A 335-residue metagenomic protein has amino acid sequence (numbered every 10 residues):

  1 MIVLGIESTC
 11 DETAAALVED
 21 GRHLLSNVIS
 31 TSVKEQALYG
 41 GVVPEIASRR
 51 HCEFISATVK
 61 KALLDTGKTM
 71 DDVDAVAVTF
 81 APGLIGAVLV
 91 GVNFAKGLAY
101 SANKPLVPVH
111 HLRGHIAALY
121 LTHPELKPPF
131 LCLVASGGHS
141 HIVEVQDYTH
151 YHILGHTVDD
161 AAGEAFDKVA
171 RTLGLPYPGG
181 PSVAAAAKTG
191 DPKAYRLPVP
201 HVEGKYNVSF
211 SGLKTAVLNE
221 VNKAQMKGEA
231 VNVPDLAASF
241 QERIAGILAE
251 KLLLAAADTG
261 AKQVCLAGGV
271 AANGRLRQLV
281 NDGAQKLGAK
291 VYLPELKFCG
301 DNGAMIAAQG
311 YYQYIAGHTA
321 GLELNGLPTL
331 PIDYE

Functional and structural regions predicted by a protein language model:
I2, S8-T9, A16, S26 (+4 more regions): A short helix-loop
I2-P82, H111, H115: N-terminal beta-alpha supersecondary unit
T69, A185-V264, N273-L287, Y314-G317 (+1 more regions): A contiguous, well-structured pocket-lining segment that forms one wall/lid of small-molecule binding clefts in soluble
M70-F80, T259-V270, Y292-E295: Short glycine-rich phosphate-binding loop at a beta-alpha junction
V78-K104, L121, G274-G283: Short Gly/Thr/Asp-enriched flexible loops that form oxyanion-binding sites at enzyme active sites
P108-V109, N281-I306: Conserved phosphate-binding/catalytic loops in two-lobed NTP-binding clefts
V109-L131, Q309: Conserved phosphate-binding catalytic cores of ATP/NTP-utilizing and phosphoryl-transfer enzymes
H115, P294-D333: Glycine-rich phosphate-binding/hydrolytic loop that grips phosphoryl groups
